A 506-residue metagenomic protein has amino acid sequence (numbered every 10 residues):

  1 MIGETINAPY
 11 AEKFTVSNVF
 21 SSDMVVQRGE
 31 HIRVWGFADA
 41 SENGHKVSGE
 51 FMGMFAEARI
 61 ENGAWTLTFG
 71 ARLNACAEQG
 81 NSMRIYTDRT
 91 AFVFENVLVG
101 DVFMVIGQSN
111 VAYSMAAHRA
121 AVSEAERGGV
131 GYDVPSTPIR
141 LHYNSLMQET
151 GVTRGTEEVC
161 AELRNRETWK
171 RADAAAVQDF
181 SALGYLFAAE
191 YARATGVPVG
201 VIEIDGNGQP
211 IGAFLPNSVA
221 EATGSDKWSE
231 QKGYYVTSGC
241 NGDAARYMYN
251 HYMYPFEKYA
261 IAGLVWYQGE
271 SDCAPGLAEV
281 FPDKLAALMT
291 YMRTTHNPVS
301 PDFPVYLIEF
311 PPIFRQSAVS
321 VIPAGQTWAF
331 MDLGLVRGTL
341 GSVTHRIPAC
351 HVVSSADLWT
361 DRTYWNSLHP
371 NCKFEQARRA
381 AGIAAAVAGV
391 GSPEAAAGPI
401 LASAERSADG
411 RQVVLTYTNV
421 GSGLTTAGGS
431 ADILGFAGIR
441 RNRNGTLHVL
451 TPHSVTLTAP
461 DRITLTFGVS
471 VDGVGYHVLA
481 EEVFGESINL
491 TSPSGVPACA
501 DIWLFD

Functional and structural regions predicted by a protein language model:
I2-D506: Cell-envelope and extracellular/periplasmic
